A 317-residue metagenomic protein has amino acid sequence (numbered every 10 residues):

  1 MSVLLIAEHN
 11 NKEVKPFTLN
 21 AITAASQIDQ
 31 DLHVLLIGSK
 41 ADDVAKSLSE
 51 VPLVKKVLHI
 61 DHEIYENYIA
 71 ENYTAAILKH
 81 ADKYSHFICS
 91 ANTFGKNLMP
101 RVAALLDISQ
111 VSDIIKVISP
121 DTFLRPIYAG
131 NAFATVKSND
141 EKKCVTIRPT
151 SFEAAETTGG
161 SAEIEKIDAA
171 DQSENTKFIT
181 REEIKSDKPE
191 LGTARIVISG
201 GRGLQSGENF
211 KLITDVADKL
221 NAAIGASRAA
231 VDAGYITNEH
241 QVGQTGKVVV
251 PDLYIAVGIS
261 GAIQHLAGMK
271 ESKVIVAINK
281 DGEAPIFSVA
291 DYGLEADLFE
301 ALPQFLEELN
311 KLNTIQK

Functional and structural regions predicted by a protein language model:
M1-K317: N-terminal glycine-rich FAD/FM-binding segment characteristic of electron-transfer flavoproteins
